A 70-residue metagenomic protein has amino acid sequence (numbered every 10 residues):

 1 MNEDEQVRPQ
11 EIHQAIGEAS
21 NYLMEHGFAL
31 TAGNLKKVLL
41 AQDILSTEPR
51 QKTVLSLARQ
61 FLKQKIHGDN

Functional and structural regions predicted by a protein language model:
M1-A29: N-terminal acidic leader/helix
M1-E3, H67-N70: Short acidic DE-rich linear segments
N34-H67: Short, charge-rich amphipathic interface segments used for partner binding and complex assembly
